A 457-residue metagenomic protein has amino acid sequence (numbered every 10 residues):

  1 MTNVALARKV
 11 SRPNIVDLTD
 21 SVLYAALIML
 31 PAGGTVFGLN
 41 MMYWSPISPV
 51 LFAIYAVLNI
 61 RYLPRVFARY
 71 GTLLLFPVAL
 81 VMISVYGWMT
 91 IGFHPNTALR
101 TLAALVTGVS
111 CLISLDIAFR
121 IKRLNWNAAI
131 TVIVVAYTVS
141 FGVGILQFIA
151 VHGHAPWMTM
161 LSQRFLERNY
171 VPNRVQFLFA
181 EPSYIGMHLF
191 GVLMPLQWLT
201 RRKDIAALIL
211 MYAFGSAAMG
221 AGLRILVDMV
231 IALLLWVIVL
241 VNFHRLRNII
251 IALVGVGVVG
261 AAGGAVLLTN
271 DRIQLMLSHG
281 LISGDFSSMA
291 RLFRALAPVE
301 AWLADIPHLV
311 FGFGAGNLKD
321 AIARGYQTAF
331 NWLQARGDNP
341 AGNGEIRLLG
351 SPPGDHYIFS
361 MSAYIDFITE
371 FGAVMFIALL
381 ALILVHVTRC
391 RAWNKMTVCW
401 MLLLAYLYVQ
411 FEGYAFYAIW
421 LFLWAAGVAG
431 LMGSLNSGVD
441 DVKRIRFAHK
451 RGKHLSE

Functional and structural regions predicted by a protein language model:
M1-Y62, M82-T90: N-terminal signal-anchor transmembrane segment
G34-I47, P95-R100, A180-M187, I205-N242 (+3 more regions): Helix-loop-helix junctions and helix-breaking kinks within/between transmembrane helices of multi-pass membrane
S48, T72-M82, F93-I117: Aromatic-anchored transmembrane helix interface
I130-M158, N169-V171, F177-L240: Alpha-helical transmembrane segments of multi-pass inner-membrane proteins
G142, I149-V151, W236-G284, L303-A304: A membrane-periplasm/extracellular boundary helix in multi-pass inner-membrane enzymes that assemble envelope glycans
A295-P352, M375: TM-adjacent membrane-interface loops and short helices in multi-pass inner/ER membrane proteins
L349-A405: Hydrophobic transmembrane alpha-helices and their immediate junctions
N394-E457: Transmembrane alpha-helices of multi-pass inner-membrane enzymes
